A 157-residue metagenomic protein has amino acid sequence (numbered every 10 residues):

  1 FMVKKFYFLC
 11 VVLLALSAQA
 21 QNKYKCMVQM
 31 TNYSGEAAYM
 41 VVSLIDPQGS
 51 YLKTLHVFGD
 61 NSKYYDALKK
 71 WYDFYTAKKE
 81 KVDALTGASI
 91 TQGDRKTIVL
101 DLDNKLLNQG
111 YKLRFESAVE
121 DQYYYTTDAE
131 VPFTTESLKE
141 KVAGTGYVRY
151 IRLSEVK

Functional and structural regions predicted by a protein language model:
F1-K23: Bacterial Sec-dependent N-terminal signal peptides
K23, A37-V41, G110-K112: Exposed beta-strand and adjacent loop surfaces of beta-rich binding modules that mediate intermolecular recognition
K23-S34: Short amphipathic, basic-aromatic surface patches that mediate peripheral association with negatively charged
M30-N32, D46, N104, V119-D121: Beta-strand elements of well-folded, non-transmembrane domains
Y33-E36, L107: A short beta-turn/strand-edge loop motif at beta-sheet boundaries
V41-I45, H56, R114-E116: Beta-strand signatures of extracellular beta-sandwich domains
P47-G110: Structured domain cores in non-transmembrane regions
L102, N108-L113, S117-K157: Glycine-rich, aromatic-bearing surface loops/beta-hairpins
